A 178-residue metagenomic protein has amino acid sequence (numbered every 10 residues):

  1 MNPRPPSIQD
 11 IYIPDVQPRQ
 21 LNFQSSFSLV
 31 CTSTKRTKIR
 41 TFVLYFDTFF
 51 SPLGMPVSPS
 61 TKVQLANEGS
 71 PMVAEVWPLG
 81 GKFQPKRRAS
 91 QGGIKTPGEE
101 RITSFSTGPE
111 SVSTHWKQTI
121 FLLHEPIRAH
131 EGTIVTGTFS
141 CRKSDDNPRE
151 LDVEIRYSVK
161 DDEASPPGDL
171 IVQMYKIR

Functional and structural regions predicted by a protein language model:
M1-F139, D146, E150, E154-I155 (+1 more regions): Class I SAM-binding transferase module
